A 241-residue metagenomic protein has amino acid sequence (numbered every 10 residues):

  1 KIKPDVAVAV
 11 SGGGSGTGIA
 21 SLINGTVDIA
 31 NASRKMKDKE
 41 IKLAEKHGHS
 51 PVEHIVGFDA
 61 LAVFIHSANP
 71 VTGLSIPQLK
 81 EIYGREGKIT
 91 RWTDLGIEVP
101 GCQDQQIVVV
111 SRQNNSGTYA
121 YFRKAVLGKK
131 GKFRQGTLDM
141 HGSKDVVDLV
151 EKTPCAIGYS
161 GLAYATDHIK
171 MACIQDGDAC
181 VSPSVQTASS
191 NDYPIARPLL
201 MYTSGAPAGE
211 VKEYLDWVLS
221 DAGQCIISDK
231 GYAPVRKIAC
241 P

Functional and structural regions predicted by a protein language model:
K1-D59, F64-P241: Exported/periplasmic ABC-transporter solute-binding proteins
